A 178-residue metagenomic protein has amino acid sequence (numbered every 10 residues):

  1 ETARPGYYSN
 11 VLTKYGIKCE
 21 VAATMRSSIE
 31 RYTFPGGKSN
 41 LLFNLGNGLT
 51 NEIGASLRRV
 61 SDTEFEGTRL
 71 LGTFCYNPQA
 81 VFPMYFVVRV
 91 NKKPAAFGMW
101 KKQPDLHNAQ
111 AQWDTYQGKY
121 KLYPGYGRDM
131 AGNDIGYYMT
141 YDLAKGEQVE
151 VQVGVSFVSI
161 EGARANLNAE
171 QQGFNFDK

Functional and structural regions predicted by a protein language model:
E1-K178: Beta-sandwich/jelly-roll carbohydrate-recognition scaffolds of carbohydrate-active enzymes
